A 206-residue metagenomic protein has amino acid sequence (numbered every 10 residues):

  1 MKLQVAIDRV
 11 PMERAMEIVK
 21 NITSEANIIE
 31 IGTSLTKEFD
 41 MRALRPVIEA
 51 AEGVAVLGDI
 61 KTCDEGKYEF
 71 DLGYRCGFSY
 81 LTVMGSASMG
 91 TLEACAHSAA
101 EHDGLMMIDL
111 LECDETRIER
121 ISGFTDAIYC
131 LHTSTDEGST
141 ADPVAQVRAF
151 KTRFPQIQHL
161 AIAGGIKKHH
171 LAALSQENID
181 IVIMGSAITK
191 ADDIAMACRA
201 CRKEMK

Functional and structural regions predicted by a protein language model:
M1-K67, R75, E119, T189-K190 (+1 more regions): Conserved N-terminal beta1-alpha1 strand-loop-helix module at the mouth
L3, E65-I157: Conserved anion-binding
D8-R9, G58-K67, D109-D114, H159-H169: Glycine-rich beta-to-alpha transition loops that act as phosphate-gripper elements at the mouths of alpha/beta enzyme
S24, C76, F124, Q176-N178: Structural motif
I29, L81, Y129, V182-I183: Hydrophobic residues within beta-strands of alpha/beta enzymes
T33, G85, L110-L111, T133-S134 (+2 more regions): Short secondary-structure boundary segments
V54, V144-E177, I181-I188: A C-terminal functional module that forms or caps the active site or interfaces directly with catalytic machinery
C95, A99, S175-Q176, M184-K206: C-terminal helical cap(s) of enzyme catalytic domains, especially alpha/beta-barrels
